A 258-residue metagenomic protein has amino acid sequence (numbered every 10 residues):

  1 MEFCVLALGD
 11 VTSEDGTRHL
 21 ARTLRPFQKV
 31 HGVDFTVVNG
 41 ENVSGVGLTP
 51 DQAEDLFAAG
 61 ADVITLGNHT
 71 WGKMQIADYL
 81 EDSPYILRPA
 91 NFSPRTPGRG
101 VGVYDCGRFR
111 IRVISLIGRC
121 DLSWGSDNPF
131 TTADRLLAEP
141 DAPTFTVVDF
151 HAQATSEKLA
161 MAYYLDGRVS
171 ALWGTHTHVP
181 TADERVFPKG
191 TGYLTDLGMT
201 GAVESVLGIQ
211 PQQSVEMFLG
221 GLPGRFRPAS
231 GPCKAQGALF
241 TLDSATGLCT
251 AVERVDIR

Functional and structural regions predicted by a protein language model:
M1-R258: Acidic, metal/ion-coordinating pockets
